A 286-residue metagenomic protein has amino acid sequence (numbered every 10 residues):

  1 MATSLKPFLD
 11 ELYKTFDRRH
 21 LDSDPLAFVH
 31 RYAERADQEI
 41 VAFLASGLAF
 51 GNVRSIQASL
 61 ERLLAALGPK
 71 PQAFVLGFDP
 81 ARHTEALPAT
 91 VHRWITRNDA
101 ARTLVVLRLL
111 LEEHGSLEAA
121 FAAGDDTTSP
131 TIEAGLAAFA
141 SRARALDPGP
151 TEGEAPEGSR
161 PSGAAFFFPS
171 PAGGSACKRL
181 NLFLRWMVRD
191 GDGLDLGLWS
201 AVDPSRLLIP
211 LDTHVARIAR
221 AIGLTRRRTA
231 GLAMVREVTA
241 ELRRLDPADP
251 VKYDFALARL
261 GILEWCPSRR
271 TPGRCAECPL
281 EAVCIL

Functional and structural regions predicted by a protein language model:
M1-L286: HhH-family (HhH-GPD) DNA N-glycosylase catalytic core used in base-excision repair
